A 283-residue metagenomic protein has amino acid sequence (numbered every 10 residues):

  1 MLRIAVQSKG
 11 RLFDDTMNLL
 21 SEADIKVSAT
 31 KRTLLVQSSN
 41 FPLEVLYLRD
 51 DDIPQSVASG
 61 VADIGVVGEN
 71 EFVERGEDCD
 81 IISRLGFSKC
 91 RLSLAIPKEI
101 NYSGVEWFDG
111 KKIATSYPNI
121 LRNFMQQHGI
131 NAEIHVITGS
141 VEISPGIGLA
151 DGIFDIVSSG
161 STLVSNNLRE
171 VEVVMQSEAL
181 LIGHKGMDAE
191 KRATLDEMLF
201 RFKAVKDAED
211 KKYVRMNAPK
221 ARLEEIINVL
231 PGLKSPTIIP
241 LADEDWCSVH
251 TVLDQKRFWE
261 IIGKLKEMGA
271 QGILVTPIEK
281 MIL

Functional and structural regions predicted by a protein language model:
M1-L43, E69-D80, L85-R91, E99-L283: Small-molecule-sensing regulatory modules
Q37-Q55: Active-site-flanking structural segment that lines cofactor/substrate pockets
D51-S56, V61-D78: Pocket-flanking alpha-helical
